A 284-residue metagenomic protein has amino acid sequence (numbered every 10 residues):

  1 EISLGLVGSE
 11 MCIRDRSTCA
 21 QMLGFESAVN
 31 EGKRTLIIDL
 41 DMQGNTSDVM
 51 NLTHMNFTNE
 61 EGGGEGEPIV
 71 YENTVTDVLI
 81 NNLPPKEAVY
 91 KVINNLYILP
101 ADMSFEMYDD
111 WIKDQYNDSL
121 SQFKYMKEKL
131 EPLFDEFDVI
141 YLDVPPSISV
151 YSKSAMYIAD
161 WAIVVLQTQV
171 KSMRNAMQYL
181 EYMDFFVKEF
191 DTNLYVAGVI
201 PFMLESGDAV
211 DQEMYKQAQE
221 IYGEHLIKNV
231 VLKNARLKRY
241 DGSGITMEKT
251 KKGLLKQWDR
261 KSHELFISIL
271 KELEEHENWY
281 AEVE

Functional and structural regions predicted by a protein language model:
E1-G8: Positively charged, low-complexity/disordered segments
G8-E10, R14-E284: P-loop NTP-binding core
